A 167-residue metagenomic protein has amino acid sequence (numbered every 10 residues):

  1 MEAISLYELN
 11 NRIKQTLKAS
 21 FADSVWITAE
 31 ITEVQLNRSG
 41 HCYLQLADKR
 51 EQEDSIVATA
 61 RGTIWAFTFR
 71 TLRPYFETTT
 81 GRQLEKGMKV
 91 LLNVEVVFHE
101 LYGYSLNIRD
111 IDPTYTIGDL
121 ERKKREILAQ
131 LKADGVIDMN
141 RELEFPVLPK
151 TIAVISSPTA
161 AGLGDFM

Functional and structural regions predicted by a protein language model:
E2-T116: Phosphate-interaction motifs
T116-M167: Phosphate-binding glycine-rich loops and their immediate beta-loop-alpha structural context
